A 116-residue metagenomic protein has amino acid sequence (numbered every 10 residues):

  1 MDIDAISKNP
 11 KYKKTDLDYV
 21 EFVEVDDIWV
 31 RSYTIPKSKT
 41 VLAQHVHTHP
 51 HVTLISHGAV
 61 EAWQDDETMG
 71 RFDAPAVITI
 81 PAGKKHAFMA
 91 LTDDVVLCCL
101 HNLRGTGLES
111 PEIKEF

Functional and structural regions predicted by a protein language model:
M1-S32, L42-A43, I113-F116: A short, N-terminal "cap"/entry segment at the start of jelly-roll beta-barrel domains of the cupin/DSBH fold
E21-V23, V41-H47, Q64, G70-R71 (+1 more regions): Short histidine-centered beta-strand/loop micro-motifs that create catalytic or ligand/metal-coordination sites
I35, V46-A62: Short, conserved beta-strand element in jelly-roll/cupin
S38-K39, G83: Beta-strand-connecting loops/turns
T40-L42, G58-W63, V77-I78: Short beta-strand segments in beta-sandwich/barrel cores
D66-A82: Short acidic-glycine-tyrosine-enriched beta hairpin
A82-L108: Ligand-binding loop in jelly-roll beta-barrel domains
